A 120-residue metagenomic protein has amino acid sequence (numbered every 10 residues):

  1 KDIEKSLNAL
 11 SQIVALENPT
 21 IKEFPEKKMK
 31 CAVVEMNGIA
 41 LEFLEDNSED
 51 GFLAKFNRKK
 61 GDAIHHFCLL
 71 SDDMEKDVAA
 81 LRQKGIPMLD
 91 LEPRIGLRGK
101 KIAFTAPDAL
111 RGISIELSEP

Functional and structural regions predicted by a protein language model:
K1-K5, E45-D50: Short, composition-biased local secondary-structure segments
K1-N8, D62-S71: N-terminal beta-strand motif that seeds the catalytic metal site of vicinal oxygen chelate
S6-S11, L81: Conserved active-site tyrosine of GNAT-family acetyltransferases
N8-A9, E45, E116: A short secondary-structure junction signal
S11-M29, N47-H65, K84-I102: A cross-kingdom feature marking solvent-exposed beta-strand/loop segments within repeated, beta-rich binding/scaffold
K22, A32-E35, L41-E42, L69 (+1 more regions): Vicinal oxygen chelate
N37-L41, S48-D50, M74: Short, charged/polar surface micro-motifs in flexible loops or helix N-caps
